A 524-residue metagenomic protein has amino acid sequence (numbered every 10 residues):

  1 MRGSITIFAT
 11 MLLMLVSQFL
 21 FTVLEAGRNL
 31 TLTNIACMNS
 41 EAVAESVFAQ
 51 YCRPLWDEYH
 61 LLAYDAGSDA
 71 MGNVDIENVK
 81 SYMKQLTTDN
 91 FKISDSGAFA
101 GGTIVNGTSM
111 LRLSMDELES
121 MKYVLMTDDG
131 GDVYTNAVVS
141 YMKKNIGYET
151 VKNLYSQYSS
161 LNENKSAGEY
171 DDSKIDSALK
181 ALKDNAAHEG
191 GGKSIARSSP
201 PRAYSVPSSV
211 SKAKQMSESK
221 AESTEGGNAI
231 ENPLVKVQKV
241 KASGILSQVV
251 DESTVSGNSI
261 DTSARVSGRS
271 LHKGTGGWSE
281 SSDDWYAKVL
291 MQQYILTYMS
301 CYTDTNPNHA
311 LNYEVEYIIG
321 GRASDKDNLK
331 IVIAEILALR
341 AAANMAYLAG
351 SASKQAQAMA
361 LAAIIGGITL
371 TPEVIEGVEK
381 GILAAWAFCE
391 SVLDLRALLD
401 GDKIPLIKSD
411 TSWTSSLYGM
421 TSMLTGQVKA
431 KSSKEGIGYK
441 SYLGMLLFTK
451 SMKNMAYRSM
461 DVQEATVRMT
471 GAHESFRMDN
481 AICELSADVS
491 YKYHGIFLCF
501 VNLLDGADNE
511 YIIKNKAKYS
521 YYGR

Functional and structural regions predicted by a protein language model:
M1-V74: Alpha-helical assembly-interface signal, strongest on the long, hydrophobic N-terminal helix that forms
R53, H60-R524: Long, compositionally biased low-complexity segments
